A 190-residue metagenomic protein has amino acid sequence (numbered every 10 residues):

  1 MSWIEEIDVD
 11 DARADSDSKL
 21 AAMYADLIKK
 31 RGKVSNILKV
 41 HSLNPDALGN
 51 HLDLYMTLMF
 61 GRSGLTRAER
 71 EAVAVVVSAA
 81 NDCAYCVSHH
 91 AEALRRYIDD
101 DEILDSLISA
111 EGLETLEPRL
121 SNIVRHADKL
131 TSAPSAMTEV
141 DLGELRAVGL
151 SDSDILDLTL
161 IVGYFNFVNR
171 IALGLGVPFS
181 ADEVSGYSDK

Functional and structural regions predicted by a protein language model:
M1-K190: Hydrophobic alpha-helical segments
